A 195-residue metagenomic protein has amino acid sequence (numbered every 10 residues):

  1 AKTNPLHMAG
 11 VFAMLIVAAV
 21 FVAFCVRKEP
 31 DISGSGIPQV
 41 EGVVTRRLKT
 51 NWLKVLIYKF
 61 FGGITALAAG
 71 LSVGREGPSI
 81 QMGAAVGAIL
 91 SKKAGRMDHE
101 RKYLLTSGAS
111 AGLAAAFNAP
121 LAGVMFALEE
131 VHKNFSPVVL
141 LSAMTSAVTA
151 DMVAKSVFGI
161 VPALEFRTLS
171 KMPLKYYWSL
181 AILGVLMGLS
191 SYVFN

Functional and structural regions predicted by a protein language model:
A1-N195: Alpha-helical transmembrane segments and immediately membrane-proximal extracytoplasmic
